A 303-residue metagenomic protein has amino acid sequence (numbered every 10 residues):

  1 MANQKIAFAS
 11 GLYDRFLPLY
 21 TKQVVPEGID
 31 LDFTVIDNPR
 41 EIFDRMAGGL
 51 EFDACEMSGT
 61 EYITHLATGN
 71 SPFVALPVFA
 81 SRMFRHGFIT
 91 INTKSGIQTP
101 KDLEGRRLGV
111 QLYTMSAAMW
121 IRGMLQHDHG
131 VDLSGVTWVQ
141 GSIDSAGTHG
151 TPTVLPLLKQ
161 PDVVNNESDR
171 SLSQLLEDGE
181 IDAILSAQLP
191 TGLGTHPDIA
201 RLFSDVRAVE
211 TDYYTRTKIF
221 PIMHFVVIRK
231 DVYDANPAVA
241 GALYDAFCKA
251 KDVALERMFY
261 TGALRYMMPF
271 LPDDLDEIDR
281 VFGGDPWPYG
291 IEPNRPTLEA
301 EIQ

Functional and structural regions predicted by a protein language model:
M1-Q4: Basic/polar N-terminal segments that are highly enriched at the extreme N-terminus, encompassing both cleavable
A7, G11-S134, W138-G147: Short, glycine-/small- and polar/acidic-enriched structural segments that line small-molecule recognition paths
D44, P100, L172-S173, I302: Short amphipathic alpha-helical segments and helix-helix/interface helices
G105, M223-F225, P286: Short, solvent-exposed beta-strand edge segments and adjacent coil->beta transition regions
S116, W120, E167, A238 (+1 more regions): Conserved active-site and cofactor/substrate-binding residues in soluble primary-metabolism enzymes
M124-D128, L175, T297-Q303: Amphipathic alpha-helical segments that form well-ordered structural scaffolds and often line/cohere around active
H149-F259: Pocket-lining segment of extracytoplasmic ligand-binding domains
V227, Y233-Q303: Secondary-structure end/capping motifs
